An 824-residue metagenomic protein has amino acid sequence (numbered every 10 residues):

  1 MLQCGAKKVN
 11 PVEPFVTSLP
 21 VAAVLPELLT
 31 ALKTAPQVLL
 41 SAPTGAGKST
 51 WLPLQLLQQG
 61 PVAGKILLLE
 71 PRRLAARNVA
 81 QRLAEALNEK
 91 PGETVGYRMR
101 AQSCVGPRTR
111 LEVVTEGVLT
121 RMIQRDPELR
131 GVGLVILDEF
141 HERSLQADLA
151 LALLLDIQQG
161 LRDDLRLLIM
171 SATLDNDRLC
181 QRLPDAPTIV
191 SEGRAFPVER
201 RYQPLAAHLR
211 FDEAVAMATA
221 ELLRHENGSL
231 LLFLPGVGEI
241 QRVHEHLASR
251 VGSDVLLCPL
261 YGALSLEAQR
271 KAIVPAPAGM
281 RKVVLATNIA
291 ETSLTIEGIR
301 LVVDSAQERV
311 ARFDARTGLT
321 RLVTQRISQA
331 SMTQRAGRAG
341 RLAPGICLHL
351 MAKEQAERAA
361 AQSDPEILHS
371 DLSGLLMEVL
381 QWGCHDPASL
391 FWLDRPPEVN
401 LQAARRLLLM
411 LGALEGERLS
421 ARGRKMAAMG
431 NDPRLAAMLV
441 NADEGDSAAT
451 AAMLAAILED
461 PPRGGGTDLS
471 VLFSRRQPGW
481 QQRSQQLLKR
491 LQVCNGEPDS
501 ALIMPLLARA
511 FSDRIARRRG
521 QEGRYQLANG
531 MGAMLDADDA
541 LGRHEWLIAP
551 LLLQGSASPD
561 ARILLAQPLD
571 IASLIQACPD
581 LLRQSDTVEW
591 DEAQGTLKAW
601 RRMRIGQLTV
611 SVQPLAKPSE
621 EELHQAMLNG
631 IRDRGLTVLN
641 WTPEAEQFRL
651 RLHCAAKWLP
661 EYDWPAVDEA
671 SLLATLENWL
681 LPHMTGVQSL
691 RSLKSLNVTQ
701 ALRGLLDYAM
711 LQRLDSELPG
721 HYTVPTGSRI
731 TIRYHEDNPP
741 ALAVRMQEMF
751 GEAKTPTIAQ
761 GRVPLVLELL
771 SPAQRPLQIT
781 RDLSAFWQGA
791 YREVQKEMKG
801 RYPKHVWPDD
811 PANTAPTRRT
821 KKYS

Functional and structural regions predicted by a protein language model:
L2-M438, N495, L552-L553, D737-P739: P-loop NTPase motor module signature
C4, L414, S447-G532, E545-H721 (+1 more regions): Acidic, serine/threonine- and proline-rich low-complexity intrinsically disordered segments
Q124-R125, R210-F211, D314, A359-A361 (+7 more regions): Short conserved micro-motifs at the rims of enzyme active sites and ligand-binding pockets
I136-L137, S265, Q269, N441-P462 (+1 more regions): Charge-dense polyanion-binding interfaces
F196, A533, R729-T731: Short, isolated positions in well-ordered beta-strands
L535-D536, W600, I732-R733: Short capping micro-motif at the N-terminus of alpha-helices
A701-V763: C-terminal accessory/binding modules appended to enzymatic or scaffolding proteins
